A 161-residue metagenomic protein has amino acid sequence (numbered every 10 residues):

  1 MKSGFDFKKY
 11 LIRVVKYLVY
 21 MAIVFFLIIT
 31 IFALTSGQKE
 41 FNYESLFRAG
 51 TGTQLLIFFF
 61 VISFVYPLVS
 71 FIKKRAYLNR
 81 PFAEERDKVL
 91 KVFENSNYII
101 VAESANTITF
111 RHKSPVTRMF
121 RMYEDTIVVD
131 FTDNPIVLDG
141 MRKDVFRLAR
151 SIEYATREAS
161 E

Functional and structural regions predicted by a protein language model:
M1-F41, S45-E161: Ser/Thr-rich, low-complexity intrinsically disordered terminal regions
